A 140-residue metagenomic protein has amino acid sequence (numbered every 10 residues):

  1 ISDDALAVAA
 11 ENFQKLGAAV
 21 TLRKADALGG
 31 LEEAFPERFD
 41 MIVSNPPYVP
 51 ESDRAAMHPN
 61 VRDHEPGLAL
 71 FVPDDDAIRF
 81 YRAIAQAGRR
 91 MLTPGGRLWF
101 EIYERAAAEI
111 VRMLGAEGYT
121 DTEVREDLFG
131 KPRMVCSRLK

Functional and structural regions predicted by a protein language model:
I1-A56: Conserved SAM/SAH cofactor-binding pocket of Class I
A9, L22, N45, V61 (+3 more regions): Residue-level signal for inorganic ion chemistry
T21-R23, L68, E123: Structural signal for short hydrophobic segments within the conserved structured cores of catalytic domains across
Y48-F80: Mobile active-site "lid"/loop adjacent to the S-adenosyl-L-methionine
S52, L139-K140: Short loop segments at secondary-structure junctions
D74-R138: Conserved Class I SAM-dependent methyltransferase catalytic core
